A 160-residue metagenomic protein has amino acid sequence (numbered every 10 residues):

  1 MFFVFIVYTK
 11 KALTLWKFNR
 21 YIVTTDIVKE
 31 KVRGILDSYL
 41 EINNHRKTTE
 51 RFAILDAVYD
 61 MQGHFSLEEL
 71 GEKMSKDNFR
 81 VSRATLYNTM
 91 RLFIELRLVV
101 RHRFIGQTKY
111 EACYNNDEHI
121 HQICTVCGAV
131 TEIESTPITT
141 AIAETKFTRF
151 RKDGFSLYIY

Functional and structural regions predicted by a protein language model:
M1-R20, T24-V32, T136-Y160: C-terminal regulatory/oligomerization modules of transcriptional regulators
D26-L55: Short alpha-helical segments that sit at the start of domains
A53-D56, E69, N88, I159: Amphipathic alpha-helical interaction segments
M61-S66: Short capping segments at the starts of secondary-structure elements
E69-S75: A short acidic, leucine-rich amphipathic alpha-helix
L86-L96: Basic amphipathic alpha-helical segments that dock to polyanions
L98-Y160: Non-DNA-binding regulatory cores of transcription-related proteins, predominantly C-terminal effector-binding
